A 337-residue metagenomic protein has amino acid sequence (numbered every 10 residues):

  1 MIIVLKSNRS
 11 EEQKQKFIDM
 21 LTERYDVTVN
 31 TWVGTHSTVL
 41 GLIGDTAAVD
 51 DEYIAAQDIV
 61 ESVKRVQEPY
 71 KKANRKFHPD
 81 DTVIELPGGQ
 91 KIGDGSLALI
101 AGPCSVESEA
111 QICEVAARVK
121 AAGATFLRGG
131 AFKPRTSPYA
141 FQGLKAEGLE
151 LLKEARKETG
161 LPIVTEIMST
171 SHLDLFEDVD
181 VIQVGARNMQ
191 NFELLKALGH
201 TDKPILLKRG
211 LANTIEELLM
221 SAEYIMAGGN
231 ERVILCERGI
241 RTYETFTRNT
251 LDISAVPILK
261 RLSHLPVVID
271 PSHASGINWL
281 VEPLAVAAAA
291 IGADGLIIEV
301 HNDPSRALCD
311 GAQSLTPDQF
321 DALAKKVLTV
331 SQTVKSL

Functional and structural regions predicted by a protein language model:
M1-L99: Non-catalytic terminal accessory/regulatory regions of metabolic enzymes
L97-E114, P138-Q142, V164-E166, G185-R187 (+2 more regions): Active-site mouth loops of central-metabolism enzymes
L97-P103, T125-G129, I163-T165, I182-V184 (+4 more regions): Hydrophobic faces of well-ordered beta-strands that scaffold small-molecule active sites in alpha/beta enzyme cores
G123, L175-Q183, G199-I205, M226-R232 (+2 more regions): Glycine-enriched alpha-helix->loop->beta-strand junction motifs that scaffold or abut catalytic
R128-A146, N302-A312: Glycine-rich, proline-tolerant flexible connector loops at the mouths of alpha/beta enzymes
A131-R135, N188-S254: Conserved anion-binding
P134-V179, Q183, N191-L194: N-terminal active-site wall of soluble small-molecule enzyme domains
F141-V164, L198-P204, S254-V267, Q313-S336: Alpha-helix-loop-beta-strand connector modules within alpha/beta enzyme cores
